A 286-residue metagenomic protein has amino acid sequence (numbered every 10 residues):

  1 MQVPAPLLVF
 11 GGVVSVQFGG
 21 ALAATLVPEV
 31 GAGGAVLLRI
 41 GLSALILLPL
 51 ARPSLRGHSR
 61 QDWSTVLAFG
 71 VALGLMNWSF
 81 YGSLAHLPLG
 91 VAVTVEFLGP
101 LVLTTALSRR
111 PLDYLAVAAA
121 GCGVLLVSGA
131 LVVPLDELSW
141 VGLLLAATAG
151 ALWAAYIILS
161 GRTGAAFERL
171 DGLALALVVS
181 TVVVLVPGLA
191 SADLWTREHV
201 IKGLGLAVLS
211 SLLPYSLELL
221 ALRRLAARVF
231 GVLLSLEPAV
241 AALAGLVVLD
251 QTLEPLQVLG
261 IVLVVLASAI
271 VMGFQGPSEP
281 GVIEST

Functional and structural regions predicted by a protein language model:
M1-G34, A68-V71, L75-S79, C122 (+3 more regions): Glycine-/small-residue-enriched transmembrane alpha-helix faces in small-molecule transporters and effluxers
M1-V14, A44-A68, R109-L115, V133-L138 (+4 more regions): Membrane-interface interhelical linkers
V9, V27-L75, V102-L103, A119 (+4 more regions): Transmembrane alpha-helices of multi-pass small-molecule transport proteins
T25-S43, F80-L98, L138-L152, R197-S211 (+1 more regions): Structural signature of hydrophobic alpha-helical transmembrane segments
G34-A44, L73, N77, Y81-P111 (+2 more regions): Specific alpha-helical transmembrane segments that line the substrate/conduction pathway and gating interfaces
L38, A92-V95, L159-S180, S211-V247: Helix-helix packing/entry segments at the starts of transmembrane helices
I40, H199, S235-T286: C-terminal-most transmembrane helix of multi-pass membrane proteins
L98, L112-L131, V178, A244-L246 (+1 more regions): Hydrophobic transmembrane alpha-helices of multi-pass small-molecule transport proteins
